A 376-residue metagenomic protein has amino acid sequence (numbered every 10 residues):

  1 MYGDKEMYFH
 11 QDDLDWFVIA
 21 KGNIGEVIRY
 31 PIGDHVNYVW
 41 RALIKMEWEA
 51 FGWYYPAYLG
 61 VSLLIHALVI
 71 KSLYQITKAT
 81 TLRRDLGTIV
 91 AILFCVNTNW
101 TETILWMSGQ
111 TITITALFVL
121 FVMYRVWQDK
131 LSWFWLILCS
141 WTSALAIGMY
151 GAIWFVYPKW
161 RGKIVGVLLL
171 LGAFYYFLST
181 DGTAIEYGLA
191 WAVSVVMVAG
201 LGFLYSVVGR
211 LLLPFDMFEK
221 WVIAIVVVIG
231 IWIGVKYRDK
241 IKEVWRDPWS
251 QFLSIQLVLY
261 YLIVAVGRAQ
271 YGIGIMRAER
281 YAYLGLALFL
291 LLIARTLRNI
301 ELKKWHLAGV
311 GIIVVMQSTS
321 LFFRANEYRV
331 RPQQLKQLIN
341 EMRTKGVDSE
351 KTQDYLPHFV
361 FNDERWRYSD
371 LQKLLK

Functional and structural regions predicted by a protein language model:
M1-G33, G52-V61, I65-H66, L73-Q75 (+6 more regions): Intrinsically disordered, polar/acidic, low-complexity terminal segments
L73-N99, A116-L117: Transmembrane-helix signature of polytopic, membrane-embedded enzymes that assemble or transfer cell-envelope glycans
I114, V119-S132: Membrane-interface transmembrane helices that cradle and orient dolichyl/undecaprenyl
A144-Y157, V165-G166: Transmembrane-embedded, aromatic-rich helix segments that form part of the hydrophobic channel/pocket engaging
W160-I164, I231-I255, K304: Membrane-interface helix-loop-helix junctions at transmembrane boundaries of multi-pass membrane enzymes, predominantly
R161-L170, S250, L297-L321: Signature aromatic-anchored transmembrane alpha helix within multi-pass, membrane-resident enzymes that catalyze glycan
E243-Q270, G311: Transmembrane alpha-helix segments characteristic of polytopic inner-membrane glycan-assembly/cell-envelope
I273-N299: Hydrophobic/aromatic-rich transmembrane helices and adjacent perimembrane loops
